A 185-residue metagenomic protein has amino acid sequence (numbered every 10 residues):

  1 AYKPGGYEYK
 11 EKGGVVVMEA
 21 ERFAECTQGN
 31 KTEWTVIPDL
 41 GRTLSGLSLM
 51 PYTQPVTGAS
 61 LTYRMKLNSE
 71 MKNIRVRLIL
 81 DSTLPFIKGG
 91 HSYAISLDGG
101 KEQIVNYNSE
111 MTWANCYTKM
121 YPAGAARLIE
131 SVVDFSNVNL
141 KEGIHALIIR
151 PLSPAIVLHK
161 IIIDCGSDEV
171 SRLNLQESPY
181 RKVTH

Functional and structural regions predicted by a protein language model:
A1-H185: Extracytoplasmic
